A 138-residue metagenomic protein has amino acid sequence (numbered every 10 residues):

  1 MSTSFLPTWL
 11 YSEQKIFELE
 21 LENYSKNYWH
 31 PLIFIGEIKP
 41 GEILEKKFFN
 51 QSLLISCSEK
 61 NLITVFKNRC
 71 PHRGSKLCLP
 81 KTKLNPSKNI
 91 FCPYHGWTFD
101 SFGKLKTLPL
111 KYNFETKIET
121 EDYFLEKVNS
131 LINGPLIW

Functional and structural regions predicted by a protein language model:
M1-H30, F34-I35, I118-I137: Replace "small metal-dependent catalytic modules" with "small catalytic or cofactor-binding modules
E37-W138: Rieske [2Fe-2S] iron-sulfur-binding domain
